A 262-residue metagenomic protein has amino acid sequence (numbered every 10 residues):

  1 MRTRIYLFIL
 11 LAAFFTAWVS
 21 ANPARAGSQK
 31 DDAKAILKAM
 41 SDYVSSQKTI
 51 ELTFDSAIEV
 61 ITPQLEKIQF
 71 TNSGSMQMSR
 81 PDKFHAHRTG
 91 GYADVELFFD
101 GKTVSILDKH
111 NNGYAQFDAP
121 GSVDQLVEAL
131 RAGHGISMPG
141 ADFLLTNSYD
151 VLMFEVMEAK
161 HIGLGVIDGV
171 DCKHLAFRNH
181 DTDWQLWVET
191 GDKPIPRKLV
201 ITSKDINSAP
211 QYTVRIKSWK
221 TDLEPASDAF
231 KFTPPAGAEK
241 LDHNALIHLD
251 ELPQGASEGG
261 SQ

Functional and structural regions predicted by a protein language model:
M1-I9: Bacterial N-terminal signal peptides that target proteins for export
F8-W18: Bacterial N-terminal signal peptides
W18-A26: Sec/Tat signal peptide C-region and signal peptidase I cleavage site
V19, G74-A86, P225, L241-N244: A short, hydrophobic secondary-structure junction motif
G27-I36, Q64, L107-C172, F177 (+3 more regions): Flexible, processing/modification-adjacent segments and terminal tails in exported/periplasmic/extracellular proteins
S28-D31, D55, S105-I106, F154-I247: Gly/Pro-enriched, hydrophobic low-complexity segments that function as extracytoplasmic propeptides/linkers
S28-G113: N-terminal mature ectodomain segment of secretory-pathway/periplasmic proteins
P63, V95-F99, D108, Q116-A119 (+4 more regions): A short, polar/proline- and glycine-enriched secondary-structure boundary/capping micro-motif
